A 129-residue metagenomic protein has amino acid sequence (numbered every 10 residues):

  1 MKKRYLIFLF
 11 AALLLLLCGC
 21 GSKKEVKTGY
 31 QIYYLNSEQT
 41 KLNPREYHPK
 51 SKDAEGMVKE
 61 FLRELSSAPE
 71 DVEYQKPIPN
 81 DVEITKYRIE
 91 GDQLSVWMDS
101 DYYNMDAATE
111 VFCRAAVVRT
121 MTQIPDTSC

Functional and structural regions predicted by a protein language model:
R4-L9, L14, G19-C129: Bimodal "functional hotspot" detector
